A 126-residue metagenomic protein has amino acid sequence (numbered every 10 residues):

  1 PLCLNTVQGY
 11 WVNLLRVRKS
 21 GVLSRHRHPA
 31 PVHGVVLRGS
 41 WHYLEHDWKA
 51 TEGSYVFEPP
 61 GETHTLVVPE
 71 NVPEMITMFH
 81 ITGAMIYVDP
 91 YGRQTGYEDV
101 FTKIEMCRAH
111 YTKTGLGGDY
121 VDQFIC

Functional and structural regions predicted by a protein language model:
P1, V12-L14, H33, Y55-F57 (+1 more regions): Conserved hydrophobic/aromatic beta-strand scaffold that supports enzyme active sites
P1-S24: A short glycine-rich, His/Asp/Glu-containing loop-to-beta-strand
T6, W41-T65: Short acidic-glycine-tyrosine-enriched beta hairpin
L14-R16, S40, H80: Residue-level recognition of well-ordered beta-strand positions that form the cores of beta-sheet-rich folds across
R18-S20, H28-E45, T51: Glycine- and acidic-residue-biased ligand/ion/polar-headgroup-sensing regions
H26-H28, H64: Histidine-centered active-site/metal-ligand motif
T51, P60-P90: Ligand-binding loop in jelly-roll beta-barrel domains
I86-C126: Acidic/histidine-enriched, glycine/proline-rich intrinsically disordered or flexible terminal extensions
